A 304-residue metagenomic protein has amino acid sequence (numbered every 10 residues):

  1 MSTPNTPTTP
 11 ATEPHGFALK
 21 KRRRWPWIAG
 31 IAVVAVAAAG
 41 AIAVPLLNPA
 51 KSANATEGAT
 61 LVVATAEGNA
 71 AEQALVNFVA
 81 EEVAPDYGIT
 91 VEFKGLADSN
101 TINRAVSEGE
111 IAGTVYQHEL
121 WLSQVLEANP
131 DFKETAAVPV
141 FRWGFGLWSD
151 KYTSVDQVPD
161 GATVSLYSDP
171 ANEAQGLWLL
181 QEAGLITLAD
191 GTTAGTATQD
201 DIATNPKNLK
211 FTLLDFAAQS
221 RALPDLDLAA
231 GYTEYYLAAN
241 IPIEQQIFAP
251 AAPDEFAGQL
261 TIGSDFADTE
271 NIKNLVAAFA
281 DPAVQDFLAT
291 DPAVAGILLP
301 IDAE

Functional and structural regions predicted by a protein language model:
M1-W25, T56-G58: Terminal targeting segments of Actinobacterial cell-envelope proteins
A41-P45, A171-G184, D190-T196, F279-E304: Ligand-binding clefts/hinges and TM-proximal coupling segments of bilobed small-molecule sensing domains
L46-V63, A84-P85, V155-G161: Immediate post-signal peptide segment of exported/extracytoplasmic ligand-binding proteins
L61-T90: Short, polar/charged alpha-helical segment
N77-F78, E82, N100-T114, W178-L179 (+2 more regions): Short helices/loops that flank or line small-molecule/ion binding pockets
Q124-A137, Y152, D225, A230 (+1 more regions): Ligand-binding "clamshell"
A137-I186, Q285: A conserved helix-loop-strand patch within extracytoplasmic ligand-binding domains of the periplasmic binding
W143-V155, F256-N271: A bilobed periplasmic-binding-protein/Venus flytrap-type ligand-binding module shared by bacterial periplasmic
